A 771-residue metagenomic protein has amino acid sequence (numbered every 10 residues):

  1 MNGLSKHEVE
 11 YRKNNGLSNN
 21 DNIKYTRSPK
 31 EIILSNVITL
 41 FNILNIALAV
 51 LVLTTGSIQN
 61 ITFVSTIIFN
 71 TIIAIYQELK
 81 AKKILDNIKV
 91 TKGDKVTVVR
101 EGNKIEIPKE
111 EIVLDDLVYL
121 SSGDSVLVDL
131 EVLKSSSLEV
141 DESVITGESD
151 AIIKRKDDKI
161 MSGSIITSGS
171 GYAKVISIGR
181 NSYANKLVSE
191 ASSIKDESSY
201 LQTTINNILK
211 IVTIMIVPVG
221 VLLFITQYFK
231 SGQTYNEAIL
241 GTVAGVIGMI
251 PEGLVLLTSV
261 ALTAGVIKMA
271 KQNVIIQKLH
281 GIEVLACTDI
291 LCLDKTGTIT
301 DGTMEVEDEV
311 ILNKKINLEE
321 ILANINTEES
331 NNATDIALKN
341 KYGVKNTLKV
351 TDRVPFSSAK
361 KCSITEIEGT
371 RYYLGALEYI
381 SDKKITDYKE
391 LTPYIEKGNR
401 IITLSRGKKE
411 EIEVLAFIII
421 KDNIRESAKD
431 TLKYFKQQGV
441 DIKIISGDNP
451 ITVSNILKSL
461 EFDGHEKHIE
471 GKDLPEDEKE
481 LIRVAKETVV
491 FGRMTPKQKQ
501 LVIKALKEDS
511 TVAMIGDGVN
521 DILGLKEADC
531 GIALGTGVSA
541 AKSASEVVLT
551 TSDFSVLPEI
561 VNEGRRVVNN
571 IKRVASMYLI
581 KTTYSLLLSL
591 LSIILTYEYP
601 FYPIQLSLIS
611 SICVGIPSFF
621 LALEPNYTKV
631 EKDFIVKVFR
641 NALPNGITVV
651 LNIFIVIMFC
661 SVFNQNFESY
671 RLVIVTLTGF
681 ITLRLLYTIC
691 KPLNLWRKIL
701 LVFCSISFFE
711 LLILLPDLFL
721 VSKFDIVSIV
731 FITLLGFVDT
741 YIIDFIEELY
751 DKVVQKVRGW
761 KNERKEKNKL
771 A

Functional and structural regions predicted by a protein language model:
N2-S28, F69-I72, K80-K83, N87-T91 (+1 more regions): Actuator/coupling domain of P-type ATPases
N19-T97, K104, L338: Transmembrane helix-loop-helix hairpins at the membrane interface
T55, Q59-G93, R100, S198-I290 (+4 more regions): Hydrophobic alpha-helical transmembrane segments
T62, G93-N206, R400-T403, E476-A485 (+1 more regions): Cytosolic catalytic regions of P-type ion-transporting ATPases
S164, C287-V414, I420, K433-Y434 (+5 more regions): Cytosolic catalytic regions of ATP/NTP-dependent phosphoryl-transfer enzymes
V221, I225, S363-I385, E390-A505 (+5 more regions): Cytosolic catalytic headpieces and adjacent flexible linkers of membrane translocases
V344, G464-A513, G518, A528 (+2 more regions): Membrane-embedded transport module
